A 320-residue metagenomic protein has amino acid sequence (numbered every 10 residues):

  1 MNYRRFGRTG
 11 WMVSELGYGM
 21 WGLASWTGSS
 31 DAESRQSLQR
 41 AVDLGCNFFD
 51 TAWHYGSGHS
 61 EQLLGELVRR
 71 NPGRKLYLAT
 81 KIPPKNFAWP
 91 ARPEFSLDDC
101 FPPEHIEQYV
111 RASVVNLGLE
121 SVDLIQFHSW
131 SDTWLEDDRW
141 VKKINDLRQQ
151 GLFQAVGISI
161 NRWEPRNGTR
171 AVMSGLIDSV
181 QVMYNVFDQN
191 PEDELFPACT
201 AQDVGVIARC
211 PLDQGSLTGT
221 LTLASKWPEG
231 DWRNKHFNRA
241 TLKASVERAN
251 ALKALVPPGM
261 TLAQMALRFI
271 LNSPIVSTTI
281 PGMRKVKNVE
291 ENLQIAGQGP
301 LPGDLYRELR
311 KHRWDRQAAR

Functional and structural regions predicted by a protein language model:
M1-L76: N-terminal binding-site loop/beta-alpha segment at the start of enzyme catalytic domains that lines or forms
F6, Y18, S34, F49 (+11 more regions): Conserved, mostly hydrophobic/aromatic
S29-A41, C100-L117, R162-A171: Short, acidic/polar
S34, S60, I106, V110 (+2 more regions): Aromatic/hydrophobic pocket-lining residues that form the small-molecule binding cavity in soluble enzyme cores
S57, S129-R320: Beta/alpha (TIM)-barrel catalytic core signal, keyed to glycine-rich beta->alpha loops juxtaposed to Asp/Glu that bind
R74-F87: A short, structured active-site edge motif that brings together acidic residues
N86-C100: Surface-exposed, active-site-proximal loop segments in enzymatic domains
V114-T133: Active-site groove signature of glycoside hydrolases
